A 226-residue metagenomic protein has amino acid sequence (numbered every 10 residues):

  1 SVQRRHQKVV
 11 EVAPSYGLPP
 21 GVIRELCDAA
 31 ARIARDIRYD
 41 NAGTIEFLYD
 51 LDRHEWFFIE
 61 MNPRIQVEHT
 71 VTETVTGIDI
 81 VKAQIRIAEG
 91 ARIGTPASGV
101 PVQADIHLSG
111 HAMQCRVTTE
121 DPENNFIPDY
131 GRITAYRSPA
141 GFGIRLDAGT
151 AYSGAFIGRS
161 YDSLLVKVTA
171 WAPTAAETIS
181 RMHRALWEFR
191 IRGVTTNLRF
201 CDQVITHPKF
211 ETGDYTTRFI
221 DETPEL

Functional and structural regions predicted by a protein language model:
S1-L226: ATP-dependent carboxylate activation and anion-phosphoryl transfer catalytic cores that bind Mg-ATP to form
